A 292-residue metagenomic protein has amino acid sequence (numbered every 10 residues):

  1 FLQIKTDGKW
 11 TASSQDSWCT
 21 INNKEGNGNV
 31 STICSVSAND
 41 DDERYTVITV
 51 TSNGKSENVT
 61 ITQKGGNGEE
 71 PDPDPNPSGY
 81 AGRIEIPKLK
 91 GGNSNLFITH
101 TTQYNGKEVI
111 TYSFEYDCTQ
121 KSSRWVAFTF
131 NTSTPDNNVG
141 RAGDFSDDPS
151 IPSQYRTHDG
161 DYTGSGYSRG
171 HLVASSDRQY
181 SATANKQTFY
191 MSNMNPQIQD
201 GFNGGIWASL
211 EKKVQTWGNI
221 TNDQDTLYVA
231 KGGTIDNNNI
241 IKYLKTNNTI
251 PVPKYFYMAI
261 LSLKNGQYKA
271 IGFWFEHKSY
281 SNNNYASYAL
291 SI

Functional and structural regions predicted by a protein language model:
F1, D7-T11, Y45-V47, N58: Exposed beta-strand and adjacent loop surfaces of beta-rich binding modules that mediate intermolecular recognition
Q3-I33: Surface-exposed binding patches on compact interaction domains or structured appendages
D7, Q15, T51-K55, E108: Short strand-coil-strand connectors
A12, I21, V50, V59-I61: Fold-core signature of tandem repeat domains
I33-N39: Short, hydrophobic beta-strand segments
D42-G54: A short beta-strand micro-motif common to beta-rich folds, especially ectodomain repeats
V47-T49, K64-I292: Domain-level detector for secreted/extracellular nuclease and nuclease-toxin modules, and for the ENPP-like C-terminal
G54-G68: C-terminal edge beta-strand
